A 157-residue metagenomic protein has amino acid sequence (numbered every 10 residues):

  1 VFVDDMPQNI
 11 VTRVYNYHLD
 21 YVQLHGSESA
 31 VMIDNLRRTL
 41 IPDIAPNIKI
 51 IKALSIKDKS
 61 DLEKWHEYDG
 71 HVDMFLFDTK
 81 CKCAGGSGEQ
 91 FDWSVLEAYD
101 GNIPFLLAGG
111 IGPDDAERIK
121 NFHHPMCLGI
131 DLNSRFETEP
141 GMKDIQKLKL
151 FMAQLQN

Functional and structural regions predicted by a protein language model:
V1-A116, E137: Conserved anion-binding
Y15, R38, N121, A153 (+1 more regions): Short, well-ordered alpha-helices that flank and scaffold nucleotide-derived cofactor binding pockets
Q23-S29, D78-G86, H123-L148, Q154: Glycine-rich phosphate-binding active-site loops on the catalytic face of alpha/beta enzymes
N35, R118, K147-L150: Alpha-helical elements of Rossmann-like donor-binding domains used by nucleotide-donor carbohydrate transfer enzymes
H66, N121-H123: Leucine-rich repeat
